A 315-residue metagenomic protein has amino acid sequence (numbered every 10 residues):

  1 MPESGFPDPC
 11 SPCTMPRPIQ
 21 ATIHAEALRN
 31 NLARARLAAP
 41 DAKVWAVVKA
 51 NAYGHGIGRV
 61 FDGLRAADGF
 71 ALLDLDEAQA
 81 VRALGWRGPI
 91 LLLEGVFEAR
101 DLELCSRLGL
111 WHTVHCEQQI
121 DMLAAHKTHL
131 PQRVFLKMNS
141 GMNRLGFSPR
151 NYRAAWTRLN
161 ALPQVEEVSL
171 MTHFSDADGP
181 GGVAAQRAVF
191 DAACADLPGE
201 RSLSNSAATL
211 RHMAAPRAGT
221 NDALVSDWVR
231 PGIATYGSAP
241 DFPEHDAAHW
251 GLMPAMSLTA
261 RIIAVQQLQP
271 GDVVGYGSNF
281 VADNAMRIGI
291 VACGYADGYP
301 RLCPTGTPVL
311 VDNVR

Functional and structural regions predicted by a protein language model:
P12-A33, L37, E77-Q79, V96-A99 (+3 more regions): Active-site anion/phosphate-binding pocket segments in diverse small-molecule metabolic enzymes
I19-I23, A27-N30, A42-A193, L197 (+1 more regions): Active-site-proximal beta-alpha core segment in soluble small-molecule metabolic enzymes
